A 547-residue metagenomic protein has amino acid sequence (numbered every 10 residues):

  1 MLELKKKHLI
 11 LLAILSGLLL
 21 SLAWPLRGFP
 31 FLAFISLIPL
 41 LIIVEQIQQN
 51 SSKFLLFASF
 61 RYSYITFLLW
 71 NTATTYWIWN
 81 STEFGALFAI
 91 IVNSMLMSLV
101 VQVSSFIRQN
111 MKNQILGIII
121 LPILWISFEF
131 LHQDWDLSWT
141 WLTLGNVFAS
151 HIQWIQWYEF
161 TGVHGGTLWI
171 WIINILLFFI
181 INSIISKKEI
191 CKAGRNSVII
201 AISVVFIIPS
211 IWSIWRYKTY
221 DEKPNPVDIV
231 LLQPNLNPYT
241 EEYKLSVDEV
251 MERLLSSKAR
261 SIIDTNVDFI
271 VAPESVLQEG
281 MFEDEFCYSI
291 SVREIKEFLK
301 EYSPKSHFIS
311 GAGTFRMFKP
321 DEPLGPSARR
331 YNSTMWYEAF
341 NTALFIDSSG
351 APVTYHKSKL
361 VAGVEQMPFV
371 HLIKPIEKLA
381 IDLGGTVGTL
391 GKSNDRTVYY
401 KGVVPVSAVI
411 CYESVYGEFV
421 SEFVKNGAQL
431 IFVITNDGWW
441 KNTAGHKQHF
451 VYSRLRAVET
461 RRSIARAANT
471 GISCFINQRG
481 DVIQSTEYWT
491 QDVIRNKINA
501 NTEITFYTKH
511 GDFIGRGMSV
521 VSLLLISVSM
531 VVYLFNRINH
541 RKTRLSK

Functional and structural regions predicted by a protein language model:
M1-Y217, N442, S453, I483 (+1 more regions): Membrane-embedded alpha-helical bundles of multi-pass enzymes that act on lipidic or dolichyl-linked glycan substrates
L4, H8, K187, A201-D264 (+4 more regions): Non-cytosolic juxtamembrane linkers/loops that tether extracellular or periplasmic domains to nearby transmembrane
W24-L41, W70-A73, Q233-P234, N266-E283 (+2 more regions): Short, conserved active-site loops that position catalytic residues or coordinate cofactors/metal ions across diverse
I78-F84, L131-V163, A328-G417: Active-site catalytic loop in hydrolytic enzyme cores
N93-L96, P122, F269, V276-L277 (+5 more regions): CN hydrolase (nitrilase-like) catalytic-core segments centered on the catalytic cysteine and neighboring Lys/Glu
F160-G165, F315-R316, Y412, T460 (+1 more regions): A conserved mid-to-late transmembrane alpha helix and its immediate loop/hinge that forms the functional core
S213-G363, V398-G402, A408, Y412: Soluble catalytic regions of membrane-associated enzymes that act on cell-envelope and secretory-pathway components
R544-K547: Short, highly charged, low-complexity non-transmembrane loops/tails of multi-pass membrane proteins
